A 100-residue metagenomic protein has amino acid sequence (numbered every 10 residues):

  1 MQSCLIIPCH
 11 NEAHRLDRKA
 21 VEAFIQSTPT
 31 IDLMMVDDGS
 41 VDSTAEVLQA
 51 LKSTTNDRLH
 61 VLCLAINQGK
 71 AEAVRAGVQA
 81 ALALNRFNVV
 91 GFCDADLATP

Functional and structural regions predicted by a protein language model:
M1-P100: Structured catalytic core of nucleotide-sugar glycosyltransferases
